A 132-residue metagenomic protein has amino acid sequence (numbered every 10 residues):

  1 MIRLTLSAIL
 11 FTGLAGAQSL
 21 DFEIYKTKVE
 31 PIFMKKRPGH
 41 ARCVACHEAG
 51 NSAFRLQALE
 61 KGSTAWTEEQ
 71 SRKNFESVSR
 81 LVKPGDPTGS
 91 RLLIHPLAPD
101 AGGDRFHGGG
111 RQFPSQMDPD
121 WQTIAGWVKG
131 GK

Functional and structural regions predicted by a protein language model:
L4-L14: Sec-dependent N-terminal signal peptides
A17-K132: Aromatic- and Gly/Pro-enriched helix-to-coil junctions and flexible linker segments
